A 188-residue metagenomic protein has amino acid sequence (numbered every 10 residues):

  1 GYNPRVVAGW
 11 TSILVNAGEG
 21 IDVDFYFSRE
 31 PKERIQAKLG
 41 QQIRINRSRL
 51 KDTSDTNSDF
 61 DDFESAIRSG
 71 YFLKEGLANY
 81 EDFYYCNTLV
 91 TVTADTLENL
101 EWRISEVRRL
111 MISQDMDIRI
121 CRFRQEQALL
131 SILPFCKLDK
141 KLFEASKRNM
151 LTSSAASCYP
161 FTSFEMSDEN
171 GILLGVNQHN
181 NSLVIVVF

Functional and structural regions predicted by a protein language model:
G1-T162: Extended, folded cores of ATP/NTP-driven motor/assembly subunits in large transport and secretion machines
P160-F188: Active-site-adjacent "gating/activation" loops or surface patches in catalytic cores
